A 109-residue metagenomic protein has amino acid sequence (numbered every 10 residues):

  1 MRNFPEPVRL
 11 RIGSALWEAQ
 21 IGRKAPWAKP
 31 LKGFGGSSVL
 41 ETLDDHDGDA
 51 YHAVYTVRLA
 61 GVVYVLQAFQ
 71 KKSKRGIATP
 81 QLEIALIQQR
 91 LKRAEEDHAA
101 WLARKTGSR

Functional and structural regions predicted by a protein language model:
M1-A50, L59-V62, F69-R109: Basic, Lys/Arg-enriched alpha-helical interface segments
